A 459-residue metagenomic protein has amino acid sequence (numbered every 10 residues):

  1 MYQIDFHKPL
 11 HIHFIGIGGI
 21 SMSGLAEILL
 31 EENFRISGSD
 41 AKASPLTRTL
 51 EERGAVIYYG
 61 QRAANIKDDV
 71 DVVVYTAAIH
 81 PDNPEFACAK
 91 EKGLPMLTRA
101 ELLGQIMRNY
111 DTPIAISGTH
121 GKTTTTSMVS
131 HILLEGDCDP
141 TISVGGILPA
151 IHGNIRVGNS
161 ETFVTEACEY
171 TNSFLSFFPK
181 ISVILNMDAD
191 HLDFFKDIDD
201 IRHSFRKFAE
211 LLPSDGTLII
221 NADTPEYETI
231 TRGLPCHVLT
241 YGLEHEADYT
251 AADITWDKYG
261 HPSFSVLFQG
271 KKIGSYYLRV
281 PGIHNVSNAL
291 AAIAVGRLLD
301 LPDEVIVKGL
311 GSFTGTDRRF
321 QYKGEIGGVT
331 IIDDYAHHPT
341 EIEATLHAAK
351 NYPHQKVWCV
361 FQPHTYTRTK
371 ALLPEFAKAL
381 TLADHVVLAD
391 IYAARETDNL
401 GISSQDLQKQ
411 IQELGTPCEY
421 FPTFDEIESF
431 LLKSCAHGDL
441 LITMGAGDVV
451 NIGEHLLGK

Functional and structural regions predicted by a protein language model:
Y2-H13, S21, L25-E32, Y110 (+3 more regions): Nucleotide phosphate-binding/pyrophosphate-handling subdomain across enzymes that bind or process nucleotide phosphates
D5-F6, I28-F34, E51, A64-D68 (+5 more regions): Phosphate-binding loop of NTP-binding sites
I12-F14, V73, I114, P140 (+3 more regions): Conserved hydrophobic helix-helix packing surfaces used for dimerization/oligomerization
I12-I17, M444: Conserved N-terminal Rossmann-fold NAD(P)-binding element of oxidoreductases
R35-T49: NAD(P)-binding Rossmann-fold cofactor-contacting core
S39-D40, Y58-Q61, L97-G104, S143-G146 (+4 more regions): Beta-strand->loop->alpha-helix junctions that form or flank phosphate-binding loops in nucleotide-handling enzymes
D68-V72, E161, H437-D439: Short acidic/histidine-rich motifs immediately flanking catalytic phosphotransfer sites in two-component signaling
A377-H437: C-terminal helical cap/extension that packs against the catalytic core of soluble nucleotide-cofactor enzymes
